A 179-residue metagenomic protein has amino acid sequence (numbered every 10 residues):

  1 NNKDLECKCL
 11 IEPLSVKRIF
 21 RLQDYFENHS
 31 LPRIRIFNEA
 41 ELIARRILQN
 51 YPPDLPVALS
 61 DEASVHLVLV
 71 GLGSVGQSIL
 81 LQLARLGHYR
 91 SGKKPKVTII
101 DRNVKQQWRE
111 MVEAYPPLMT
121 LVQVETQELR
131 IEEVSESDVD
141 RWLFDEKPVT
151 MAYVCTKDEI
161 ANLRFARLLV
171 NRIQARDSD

Functional and structural regions predicted by a protein language model:
N1-D179: Cytosolic regulatory regions of ion transport systems
